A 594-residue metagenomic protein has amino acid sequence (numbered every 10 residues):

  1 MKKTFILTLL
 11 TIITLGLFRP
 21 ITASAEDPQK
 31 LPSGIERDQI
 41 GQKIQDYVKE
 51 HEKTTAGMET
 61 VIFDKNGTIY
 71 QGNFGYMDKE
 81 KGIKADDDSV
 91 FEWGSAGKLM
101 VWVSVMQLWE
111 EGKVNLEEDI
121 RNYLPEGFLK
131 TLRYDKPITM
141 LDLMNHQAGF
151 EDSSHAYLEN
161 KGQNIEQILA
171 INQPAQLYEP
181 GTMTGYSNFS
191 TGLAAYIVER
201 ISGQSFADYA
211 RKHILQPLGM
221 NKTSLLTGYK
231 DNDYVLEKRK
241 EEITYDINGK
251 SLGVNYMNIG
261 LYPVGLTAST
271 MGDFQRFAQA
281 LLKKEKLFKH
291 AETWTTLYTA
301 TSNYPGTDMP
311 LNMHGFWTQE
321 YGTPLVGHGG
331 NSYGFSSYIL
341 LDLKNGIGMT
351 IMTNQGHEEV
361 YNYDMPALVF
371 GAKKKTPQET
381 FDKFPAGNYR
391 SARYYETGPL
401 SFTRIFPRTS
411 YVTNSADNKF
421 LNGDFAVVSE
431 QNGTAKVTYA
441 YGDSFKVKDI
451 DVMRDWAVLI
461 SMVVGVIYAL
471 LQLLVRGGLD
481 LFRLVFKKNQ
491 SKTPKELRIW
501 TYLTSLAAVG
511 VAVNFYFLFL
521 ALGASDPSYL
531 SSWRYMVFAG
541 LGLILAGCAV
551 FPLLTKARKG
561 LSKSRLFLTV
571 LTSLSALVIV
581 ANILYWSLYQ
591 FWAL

Functional and structural regions predicted by a protein language model:
F18-D27: Sec-dependent signal peptide cleavage junction
E26-N73, Q204, R211, N255-K492 (+1 more regions): Catalytic loop of the DD-peptidase/beta-lactamase superfamily, centered on the K-T-G motif and neighboring
S33-W93, K113-N115, K130, I165-Q167 (+1 more regions): Short, conserved catalytic-motif segment at the N-terminal edge
E52-E59, K81-D142, Q176-F189, Y262-G265 (+1 more regions): Short active-site loop at a secondary-structure junction that contains or immediately precedes the catalytic residue(s)
D78, L132-L343: Short, surface-exposed loop or secondary-structure junction motifs that flank catalytic or metal-binding residues
A469-L473, G540-L553: Hydrophobic cores of alpha-helical transmembrane segments in multi-pass inner/ER membrane proteins, independent
Q490-A507, L561-T572: Membrane-interfacial loop-to-transmembrane alpha-helix junctions, especially the N-terminal start
N582-L594: Juxtamembrane boundary at the C-terminal end of a transmembrane helix
